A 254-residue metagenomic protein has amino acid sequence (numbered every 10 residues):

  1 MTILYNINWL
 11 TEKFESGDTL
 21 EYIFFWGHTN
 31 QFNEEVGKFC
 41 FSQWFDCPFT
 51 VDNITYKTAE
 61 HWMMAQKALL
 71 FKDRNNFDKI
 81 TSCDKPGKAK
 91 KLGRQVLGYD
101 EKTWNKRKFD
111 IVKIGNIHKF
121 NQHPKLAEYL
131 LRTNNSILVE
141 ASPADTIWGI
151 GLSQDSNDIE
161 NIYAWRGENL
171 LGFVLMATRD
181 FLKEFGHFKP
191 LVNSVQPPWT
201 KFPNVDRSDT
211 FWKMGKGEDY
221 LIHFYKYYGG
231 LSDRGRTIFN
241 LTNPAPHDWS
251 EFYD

Functional and structural regions predicted by a protein language model:
T2-D254: Charged, low-complexity intrinsically disordered segments
